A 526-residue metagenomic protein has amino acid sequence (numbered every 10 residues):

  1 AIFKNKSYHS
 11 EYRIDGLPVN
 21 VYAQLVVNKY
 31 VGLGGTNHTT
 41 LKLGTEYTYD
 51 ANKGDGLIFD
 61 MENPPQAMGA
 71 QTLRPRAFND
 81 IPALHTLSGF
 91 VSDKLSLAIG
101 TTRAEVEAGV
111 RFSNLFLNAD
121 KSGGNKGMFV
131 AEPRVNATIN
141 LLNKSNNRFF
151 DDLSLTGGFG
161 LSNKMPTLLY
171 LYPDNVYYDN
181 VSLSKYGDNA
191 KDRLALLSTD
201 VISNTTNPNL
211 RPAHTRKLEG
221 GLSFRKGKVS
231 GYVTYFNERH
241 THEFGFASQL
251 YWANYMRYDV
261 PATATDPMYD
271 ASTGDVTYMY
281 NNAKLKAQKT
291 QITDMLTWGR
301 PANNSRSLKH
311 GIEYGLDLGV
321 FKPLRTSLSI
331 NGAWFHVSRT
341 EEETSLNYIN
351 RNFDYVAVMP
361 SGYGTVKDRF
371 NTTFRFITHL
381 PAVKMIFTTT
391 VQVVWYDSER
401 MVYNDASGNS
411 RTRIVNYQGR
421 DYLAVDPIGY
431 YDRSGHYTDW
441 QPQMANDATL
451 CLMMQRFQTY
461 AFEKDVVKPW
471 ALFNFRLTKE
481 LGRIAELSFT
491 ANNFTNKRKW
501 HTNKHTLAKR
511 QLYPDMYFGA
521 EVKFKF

Functional and structural regions predicted by a protein language model:
A1-S122: Face-selective signature of the C-terminal outer-membrane beta-barrel domain
I2-S7, A51-A77, N175-N204, Y251-M268 (+4 more regions): Surface-exposed loop/turn segments flanking beta-strands in extracellular/periplasmic regions
V19-L25, H85-V91, A131-A137, L155 (+7 more regions): Hydrophobic, lipid-facing positions within transmembrane beta-strands of outer-membrane proteins
Y30-T40, S96-A104, L141-S154, K228 (+4 more regions): Short loop/turn motifs that connect adjacent beta-strands in outer-membrane beta-barrel proteins
E46, D80-S230, T234-R239: Structural signature of Gram-negative outer-membrane beta-barrels, strongest in the C-terminal barrel of TonB-dependent
Y47-K53, V110-N118, G123, I139-L141 (+11 more regions): Transmembrane beta-strands of outer-membrane beta-barrel pores
I99-T101, Y258-A406: Gram-negative outer-membrane beta-barrel transporters
N163, H240-H242, V394-Q458, D465-W470 (+1 more regions): C-terminal beta-signal and adjacent terminal beta-strands/loops of Gram-negative outer-membrane beta-barrel proteins
